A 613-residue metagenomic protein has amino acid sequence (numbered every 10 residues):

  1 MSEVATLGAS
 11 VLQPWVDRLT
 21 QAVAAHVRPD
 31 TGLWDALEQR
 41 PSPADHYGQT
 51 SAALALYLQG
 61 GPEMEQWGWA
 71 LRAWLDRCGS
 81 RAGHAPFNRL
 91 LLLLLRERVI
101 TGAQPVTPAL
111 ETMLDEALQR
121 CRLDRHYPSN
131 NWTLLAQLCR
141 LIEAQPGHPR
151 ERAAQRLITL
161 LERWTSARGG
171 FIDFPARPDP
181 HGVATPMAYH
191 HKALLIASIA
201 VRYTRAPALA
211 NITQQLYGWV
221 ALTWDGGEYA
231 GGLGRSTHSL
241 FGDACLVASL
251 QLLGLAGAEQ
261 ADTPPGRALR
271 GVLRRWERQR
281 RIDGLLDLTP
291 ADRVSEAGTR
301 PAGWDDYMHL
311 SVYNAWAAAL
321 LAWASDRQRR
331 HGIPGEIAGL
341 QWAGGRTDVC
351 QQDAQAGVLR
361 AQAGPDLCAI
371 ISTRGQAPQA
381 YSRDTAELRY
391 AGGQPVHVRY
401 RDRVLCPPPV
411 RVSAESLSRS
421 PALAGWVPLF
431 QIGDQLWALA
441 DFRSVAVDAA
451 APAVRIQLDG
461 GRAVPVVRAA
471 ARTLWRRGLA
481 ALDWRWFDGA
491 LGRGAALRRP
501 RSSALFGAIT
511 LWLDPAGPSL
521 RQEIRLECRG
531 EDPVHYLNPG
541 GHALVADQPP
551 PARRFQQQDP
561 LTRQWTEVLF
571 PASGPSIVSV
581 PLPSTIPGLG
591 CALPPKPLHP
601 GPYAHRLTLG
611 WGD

Functional and structural regions predicted by a protein language model:
M1-T50, P597-G601, D613: Mature N-terminal, pre-catalytic/accessory segment of carbohydrate-active enzymes
A24-A210, W224, R235-A248: Aromatic-lined, polymer-binding surfaces characteristic of secreted/periplasmic polysaccharide-degrading enzymes
L56-Q59, R77, L94-T101, I142-P146 (+10 more regions): Positions within ordered alpha-helical repeat solenoids
F171, L288, L359-A363, P452-G460 (+3 more regions): Generic recognition of long tandem-repeat/solenoid scaffolds
T213-A248, L255-D306, R327-D353: Non-catalytic carbohydrate-binding regions of carbohydrate-active enzymes
D305-A315, A319-I524, C528: Catalytic and substrate-binding regions of extracellular carbohydrate-active enzymes, especially polysaccharide lyases
H535-D613: Beta-strand-rich recognition/accessory modules
